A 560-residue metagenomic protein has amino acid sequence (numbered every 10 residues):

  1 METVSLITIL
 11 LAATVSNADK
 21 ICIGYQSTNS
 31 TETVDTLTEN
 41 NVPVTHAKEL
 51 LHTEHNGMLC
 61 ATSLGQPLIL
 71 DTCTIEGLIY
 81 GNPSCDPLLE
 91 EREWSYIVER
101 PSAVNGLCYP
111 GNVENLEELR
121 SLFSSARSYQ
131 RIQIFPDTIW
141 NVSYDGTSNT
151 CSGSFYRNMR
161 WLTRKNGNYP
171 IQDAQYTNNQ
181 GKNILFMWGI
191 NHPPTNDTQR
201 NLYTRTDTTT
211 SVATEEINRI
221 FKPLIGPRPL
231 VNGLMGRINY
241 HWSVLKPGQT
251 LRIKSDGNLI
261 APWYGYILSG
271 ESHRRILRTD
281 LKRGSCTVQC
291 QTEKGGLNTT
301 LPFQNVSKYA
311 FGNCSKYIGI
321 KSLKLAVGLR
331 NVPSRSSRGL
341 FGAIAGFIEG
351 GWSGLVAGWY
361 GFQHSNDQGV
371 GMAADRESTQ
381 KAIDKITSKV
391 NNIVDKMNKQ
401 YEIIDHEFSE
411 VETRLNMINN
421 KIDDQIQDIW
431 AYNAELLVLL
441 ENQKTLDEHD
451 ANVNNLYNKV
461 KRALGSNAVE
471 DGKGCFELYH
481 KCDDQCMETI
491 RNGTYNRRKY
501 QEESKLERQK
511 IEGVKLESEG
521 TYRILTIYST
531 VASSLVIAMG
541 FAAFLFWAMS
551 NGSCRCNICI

Functional and structural regions predicted by a protein language model:
E2-I560: Extracellular/luminal domains of secretory-pathway glycoproteins
